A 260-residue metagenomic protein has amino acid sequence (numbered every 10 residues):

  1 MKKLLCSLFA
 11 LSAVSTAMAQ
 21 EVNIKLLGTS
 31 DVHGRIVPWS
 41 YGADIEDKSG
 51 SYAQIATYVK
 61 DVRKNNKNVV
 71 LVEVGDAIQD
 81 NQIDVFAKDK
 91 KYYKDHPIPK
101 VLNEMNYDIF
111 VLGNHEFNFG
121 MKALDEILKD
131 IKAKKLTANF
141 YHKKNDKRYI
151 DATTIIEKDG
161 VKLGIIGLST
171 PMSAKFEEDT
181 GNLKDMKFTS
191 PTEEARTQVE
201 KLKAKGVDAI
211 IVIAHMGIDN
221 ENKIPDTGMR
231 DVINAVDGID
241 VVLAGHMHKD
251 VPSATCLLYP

Functional and structural regions predicted by a protein language model:
M1-A19: Gram-negative bacterial Sec-dependent N-terminal signal peptides
A19-L258: Acidic, metal/ion-coordinating pockets
